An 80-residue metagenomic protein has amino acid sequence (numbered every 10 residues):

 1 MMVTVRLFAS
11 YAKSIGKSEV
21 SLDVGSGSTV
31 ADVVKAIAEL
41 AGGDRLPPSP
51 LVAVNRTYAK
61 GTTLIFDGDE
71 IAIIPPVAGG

Functional and structural regions predicted by a protein language model:
M1-G79: Ubiquitin-like/PB1-type beta-grasp interaction modules and other compact soluble beta-rich domains
